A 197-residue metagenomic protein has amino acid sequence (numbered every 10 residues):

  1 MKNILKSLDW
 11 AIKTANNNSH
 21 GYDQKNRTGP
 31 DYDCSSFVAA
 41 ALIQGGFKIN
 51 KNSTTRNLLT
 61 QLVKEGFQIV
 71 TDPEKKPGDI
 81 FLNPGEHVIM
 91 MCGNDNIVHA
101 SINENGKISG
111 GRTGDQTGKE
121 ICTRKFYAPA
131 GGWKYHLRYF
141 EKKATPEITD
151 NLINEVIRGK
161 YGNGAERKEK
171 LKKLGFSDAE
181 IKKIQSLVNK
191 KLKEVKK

Functional and structural regions predicted by a protein language model:
M1-K51, P84-H87, V98-A100: N-terminal capping segments
K2, K6, N52, R56-V70 (+2 more regions): Aromatic- and glycine-rich peptidoglycan recognition patches
I4-L8, I12, S35, A39 (+4 more regions): Extracytoplasmic/secreted envelope proteins and their assembly/folding machinery, especially bacterial periplasmic
A11, T145-Y161, K190-K197: Disulfide-bonded cysteine-rich modules in secreted/extracellular proteins, activating on the conserved Cys frameworks
P77-D79: Loop/turn positions that initiate beta-strands
I157-K168, E180: Extracytoplasmic Gram-positive cell-surface binding/anchoring modules and repeats
L174-K197: Repeat-associated, polar segments at repeat-unit boundaries in modular proteins
